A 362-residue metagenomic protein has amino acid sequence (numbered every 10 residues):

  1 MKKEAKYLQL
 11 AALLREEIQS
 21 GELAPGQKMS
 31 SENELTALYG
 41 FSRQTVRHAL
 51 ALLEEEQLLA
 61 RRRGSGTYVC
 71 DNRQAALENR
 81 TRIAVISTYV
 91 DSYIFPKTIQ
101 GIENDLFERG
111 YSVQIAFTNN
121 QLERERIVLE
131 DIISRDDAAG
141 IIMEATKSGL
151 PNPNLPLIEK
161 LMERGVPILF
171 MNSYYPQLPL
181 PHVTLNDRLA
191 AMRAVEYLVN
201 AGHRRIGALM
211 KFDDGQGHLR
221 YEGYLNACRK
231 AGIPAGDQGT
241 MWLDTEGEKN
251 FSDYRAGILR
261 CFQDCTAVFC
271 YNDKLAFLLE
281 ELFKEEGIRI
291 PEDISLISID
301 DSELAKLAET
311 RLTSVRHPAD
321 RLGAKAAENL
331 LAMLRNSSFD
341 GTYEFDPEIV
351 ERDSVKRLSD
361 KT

Functional and structural regions predicted by a protein language model:
M1-F41, A51, L122, S134: Extreme N-terminal segment that seeds HTH/winged-HTH DNA-binding domains in transcriptional regulators
K2, A12-E16, C70-E196: Alpha-helical recognition/docking segments in bacterial nutrient-uptake and carbohydrate-utilization systems
L13, R255-T362: Flexible loop/turn connectors
L23-Q27, E56-G64, C70: Beta-hairpin "wing" of winged helix-turn-helix
A84-V85, D137-K147, L169, G207-K211 (+2 more regions): Periplasmic-binding protein-like
F107-F117, A208, A227-F251: Short beta-strand elements in bilobed, periplasmic/extracellular small-molecule ligand-binding domains
P179-A208, N226, K249-G257, A276 (+1 more regions): Hydrophobic alpha-helical segments within soluble ligand-binding/sensing domains
M192-I233, G341-S354: An alpha-beta-alpha
